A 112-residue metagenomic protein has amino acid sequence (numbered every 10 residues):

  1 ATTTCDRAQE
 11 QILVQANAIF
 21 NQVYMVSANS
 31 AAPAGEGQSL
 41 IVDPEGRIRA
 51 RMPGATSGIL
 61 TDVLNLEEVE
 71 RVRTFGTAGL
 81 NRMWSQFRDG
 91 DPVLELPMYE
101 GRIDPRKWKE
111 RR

Functional and structural regions predicted by a protein language model:
A1-V63: CN hydrolase (nitrilase-like) catalytic-core segments centered on the catalytic cysteine and neighboring Lys/Glu
L66-E68: Non-catalytic surface loops within mature trypsin-like serine protease
E70-R112: Cysteine/selenocysteine-centered motifs that mediate thiol-based redox chemistry or coordinate metal-sulfur cofactors
